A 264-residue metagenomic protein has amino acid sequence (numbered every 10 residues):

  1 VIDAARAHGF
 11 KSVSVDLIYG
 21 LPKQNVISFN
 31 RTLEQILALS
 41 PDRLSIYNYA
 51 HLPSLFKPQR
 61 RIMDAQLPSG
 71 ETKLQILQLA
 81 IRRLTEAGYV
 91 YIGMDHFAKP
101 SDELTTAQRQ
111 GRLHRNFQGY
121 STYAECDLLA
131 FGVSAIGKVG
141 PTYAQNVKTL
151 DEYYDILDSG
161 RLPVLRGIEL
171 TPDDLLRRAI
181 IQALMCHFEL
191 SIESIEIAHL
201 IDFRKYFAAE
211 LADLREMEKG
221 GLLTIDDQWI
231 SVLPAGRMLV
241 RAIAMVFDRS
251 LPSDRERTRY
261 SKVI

Functional and structural regions predicted by a protein language model:
V1-R204, T258, K262-I264: C-terminal scaffold of the Radical SAM
S28-F29, Y206-A209, I243: Residues at alpha-helix caps and immediate loop-helix transition turns in enzyme cores, especially N- and C-cap
L175, A179, L190, A209-A212 (+2 more regions): Short amphipathic alpha-helical segments
D202-E218: Short amphipathic alpha-helical interaction segments
E218-Q228: A short, conserved structural fragment
W229-L233: Minor-groove-contacting beta-hairpin "wing" of winged helix-turn-helix DNA-binding domains
A235-I264: Short, amphipathic alpha-helical interaction segments positioned at domain boundaries
